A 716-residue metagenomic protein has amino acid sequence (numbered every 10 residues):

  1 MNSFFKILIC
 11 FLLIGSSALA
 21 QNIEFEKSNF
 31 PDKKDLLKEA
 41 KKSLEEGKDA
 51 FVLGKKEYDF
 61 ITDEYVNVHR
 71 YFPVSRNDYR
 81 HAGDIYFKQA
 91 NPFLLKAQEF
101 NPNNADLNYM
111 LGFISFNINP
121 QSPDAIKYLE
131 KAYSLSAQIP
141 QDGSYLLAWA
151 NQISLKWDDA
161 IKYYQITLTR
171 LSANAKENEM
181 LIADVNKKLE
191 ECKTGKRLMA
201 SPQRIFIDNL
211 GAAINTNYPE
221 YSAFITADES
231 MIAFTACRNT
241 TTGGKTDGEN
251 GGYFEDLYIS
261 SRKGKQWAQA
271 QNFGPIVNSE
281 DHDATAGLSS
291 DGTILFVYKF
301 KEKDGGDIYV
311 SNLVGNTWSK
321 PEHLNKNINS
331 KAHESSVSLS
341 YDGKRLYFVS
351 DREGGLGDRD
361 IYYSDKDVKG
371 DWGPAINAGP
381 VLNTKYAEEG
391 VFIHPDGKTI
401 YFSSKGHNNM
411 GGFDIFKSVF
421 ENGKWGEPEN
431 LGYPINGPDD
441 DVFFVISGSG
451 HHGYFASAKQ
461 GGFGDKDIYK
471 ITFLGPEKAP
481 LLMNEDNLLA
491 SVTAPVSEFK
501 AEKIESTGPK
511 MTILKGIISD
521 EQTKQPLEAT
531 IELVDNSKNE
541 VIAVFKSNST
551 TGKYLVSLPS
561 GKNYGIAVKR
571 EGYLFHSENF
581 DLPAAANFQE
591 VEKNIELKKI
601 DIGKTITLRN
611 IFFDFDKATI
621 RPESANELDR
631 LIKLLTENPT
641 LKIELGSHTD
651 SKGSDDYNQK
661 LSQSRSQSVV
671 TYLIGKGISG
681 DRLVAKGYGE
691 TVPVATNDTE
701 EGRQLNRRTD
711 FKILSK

Functional and structural regions predicted by a protein language model:
I23-E45, D49, Y58-Y71, M110 (+4 more regions): Short, conserved micro-motifs composed of acidic
D358, Q522-S537: Short, ordered, surface-exposed loop/turn motifs in non-cytosolic proteins
S404, N409, N638, G646-K716: Periplasmic OmpA-like peptidoglycan-binding domain that tethers envelope proteins to the cell wall
T512-E521, G552, I595: A short, amphipathic beta-strand motif
L527, S537-K553: Short, acidic Ser/Thr/Gly-rich low-complexity loop/linker segments typical of extracellular and cell-surface proteins
K562-G572: A short, solvent-exposed beta-strand micro-motif common in secreted/extracellular proteins
D601-L641, T649-Y657: Short, solvent-exposed beta-strand/turn patches at coil↔beta or beta↔helix junctions that act as interaction loops
